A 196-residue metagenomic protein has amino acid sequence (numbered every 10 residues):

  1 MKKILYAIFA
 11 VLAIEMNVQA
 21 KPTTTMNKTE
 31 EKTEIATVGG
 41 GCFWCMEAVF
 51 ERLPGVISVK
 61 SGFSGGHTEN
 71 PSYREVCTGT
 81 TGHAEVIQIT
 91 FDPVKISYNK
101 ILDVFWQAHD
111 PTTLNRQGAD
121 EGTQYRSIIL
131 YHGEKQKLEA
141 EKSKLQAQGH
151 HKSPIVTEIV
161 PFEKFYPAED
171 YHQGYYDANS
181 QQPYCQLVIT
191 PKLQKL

Functional and structural regions predicted by a protein language model:
M1-I4: Positively charged n-region of N-terminal signal peptides that target proteins for export
Y6-E15: Bacterial N-terminal signal peptides
M16-L196: Flexible coil/turn and secondary-structure edge motifs
